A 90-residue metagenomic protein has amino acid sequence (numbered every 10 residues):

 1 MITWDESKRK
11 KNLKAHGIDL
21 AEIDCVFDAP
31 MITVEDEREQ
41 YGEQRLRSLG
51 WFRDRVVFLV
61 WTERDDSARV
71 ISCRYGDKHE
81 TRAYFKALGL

Functional and structural regions predicted by a protein language model:
M1-L90: Ribonuclease/tRNase effector modules and their secretory precursors
